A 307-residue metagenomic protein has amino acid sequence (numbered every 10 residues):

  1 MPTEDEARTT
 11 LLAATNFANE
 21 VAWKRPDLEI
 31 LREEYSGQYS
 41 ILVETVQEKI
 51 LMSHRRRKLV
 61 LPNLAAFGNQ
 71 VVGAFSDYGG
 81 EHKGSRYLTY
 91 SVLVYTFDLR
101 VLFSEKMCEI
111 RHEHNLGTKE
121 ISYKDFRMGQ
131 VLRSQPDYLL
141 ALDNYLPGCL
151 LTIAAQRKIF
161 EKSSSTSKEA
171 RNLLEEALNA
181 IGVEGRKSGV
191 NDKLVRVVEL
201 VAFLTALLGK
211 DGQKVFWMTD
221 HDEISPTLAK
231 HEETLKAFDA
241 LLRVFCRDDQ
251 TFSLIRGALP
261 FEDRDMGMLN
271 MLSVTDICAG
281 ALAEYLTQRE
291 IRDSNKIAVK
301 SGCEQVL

Functional and structural regions predicted by a protein language model:
P2-G73, Y78-L307: Phosphate-ester processing/binding pockets and catalytic centers
